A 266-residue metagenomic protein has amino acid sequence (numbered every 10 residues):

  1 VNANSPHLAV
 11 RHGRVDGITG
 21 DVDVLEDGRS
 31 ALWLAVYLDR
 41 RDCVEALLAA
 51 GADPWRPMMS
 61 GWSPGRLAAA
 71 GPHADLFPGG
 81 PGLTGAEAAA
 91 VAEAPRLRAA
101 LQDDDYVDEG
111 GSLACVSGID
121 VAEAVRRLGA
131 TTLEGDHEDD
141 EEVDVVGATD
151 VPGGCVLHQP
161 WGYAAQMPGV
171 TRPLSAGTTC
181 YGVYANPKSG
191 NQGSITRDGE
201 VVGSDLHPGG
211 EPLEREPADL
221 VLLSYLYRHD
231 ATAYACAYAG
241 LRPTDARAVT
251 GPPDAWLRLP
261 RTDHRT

Functional and structural regions predicted by a protein language model:
V1-G20, T84-A99: Intrinsically disordered, low-complexity regulatory segments in ankyrin-centric signaling systems
V1-L8, V22-L34, P57-A69: Ankyrin-repeat boundary/"N-cap" motif
D16-D23, E45-D53, G79-L83: Ankyrin repeat domain, specifically the short helix-to-loop turn at the C-terminus of the second helix of each repeat
V22, E123-D139, T179-V183: Short secondary-structure junctions
M59-W62, R66-E123, R127-G135: Ankyrin-repeat-protein effector appendages
H137-L206: Short, intrinsically disordered low-complexity segments
I195-T266: Long, compositionally biased intrinsically disordered terminal regions
